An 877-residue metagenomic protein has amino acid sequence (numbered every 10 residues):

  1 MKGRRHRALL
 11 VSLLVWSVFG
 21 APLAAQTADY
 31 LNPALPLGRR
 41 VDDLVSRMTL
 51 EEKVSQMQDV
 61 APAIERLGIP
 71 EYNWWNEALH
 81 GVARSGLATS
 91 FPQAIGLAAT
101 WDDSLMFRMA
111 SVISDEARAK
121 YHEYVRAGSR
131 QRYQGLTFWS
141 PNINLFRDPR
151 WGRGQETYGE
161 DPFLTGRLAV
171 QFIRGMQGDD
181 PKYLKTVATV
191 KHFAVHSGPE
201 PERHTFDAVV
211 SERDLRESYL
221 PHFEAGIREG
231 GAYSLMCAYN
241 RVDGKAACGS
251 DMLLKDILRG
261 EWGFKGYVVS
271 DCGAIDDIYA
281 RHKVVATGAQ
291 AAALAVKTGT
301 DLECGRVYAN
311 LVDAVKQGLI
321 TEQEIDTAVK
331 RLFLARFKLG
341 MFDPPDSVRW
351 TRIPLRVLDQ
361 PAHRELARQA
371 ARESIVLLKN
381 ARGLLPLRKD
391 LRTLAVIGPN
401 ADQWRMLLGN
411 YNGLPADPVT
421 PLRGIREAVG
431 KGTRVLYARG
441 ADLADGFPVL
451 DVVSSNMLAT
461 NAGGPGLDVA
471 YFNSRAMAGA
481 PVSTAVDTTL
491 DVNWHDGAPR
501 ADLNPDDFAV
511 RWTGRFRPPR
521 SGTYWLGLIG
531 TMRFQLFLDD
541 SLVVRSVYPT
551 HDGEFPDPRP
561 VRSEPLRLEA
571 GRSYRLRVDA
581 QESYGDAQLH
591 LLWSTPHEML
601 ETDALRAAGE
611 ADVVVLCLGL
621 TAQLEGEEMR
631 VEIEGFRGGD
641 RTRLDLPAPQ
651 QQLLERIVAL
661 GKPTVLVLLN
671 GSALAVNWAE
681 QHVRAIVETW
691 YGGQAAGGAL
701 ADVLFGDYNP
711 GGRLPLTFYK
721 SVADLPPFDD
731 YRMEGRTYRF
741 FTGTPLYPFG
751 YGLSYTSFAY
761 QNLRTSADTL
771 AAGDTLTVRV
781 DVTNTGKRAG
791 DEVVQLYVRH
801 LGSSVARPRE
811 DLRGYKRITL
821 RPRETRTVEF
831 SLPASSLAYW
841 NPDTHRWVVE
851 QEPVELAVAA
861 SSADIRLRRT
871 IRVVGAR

Functional and structural regions predicted by a protein language model:
M1-V11: Bacterial N-terminal signal peptides that target proteins for export
R4, D843-R846: Short proline/glycine-enriched turn/loop segments at secondary-structure junctions
V11-A21: Bacterial N-terminal signal peptides
G20, A25-W525, I529-Y839, V848-S862: Glycoside hydrolase catalytic-domain context in secreted enzymes
D864-R877: Short beta-strand elements
